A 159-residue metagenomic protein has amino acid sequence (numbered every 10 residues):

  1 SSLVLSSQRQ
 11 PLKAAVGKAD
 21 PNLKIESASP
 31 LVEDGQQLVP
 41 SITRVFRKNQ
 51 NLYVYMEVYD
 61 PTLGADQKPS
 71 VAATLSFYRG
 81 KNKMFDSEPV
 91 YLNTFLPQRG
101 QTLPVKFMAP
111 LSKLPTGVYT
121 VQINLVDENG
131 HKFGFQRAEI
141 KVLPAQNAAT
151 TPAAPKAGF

Functional and structural regions predicted by a protein language model:
S1-F159: Intrinsically disordered, low-complexity terminal regions enriched in Ser/Thr/Pro/Gly and charged residues
